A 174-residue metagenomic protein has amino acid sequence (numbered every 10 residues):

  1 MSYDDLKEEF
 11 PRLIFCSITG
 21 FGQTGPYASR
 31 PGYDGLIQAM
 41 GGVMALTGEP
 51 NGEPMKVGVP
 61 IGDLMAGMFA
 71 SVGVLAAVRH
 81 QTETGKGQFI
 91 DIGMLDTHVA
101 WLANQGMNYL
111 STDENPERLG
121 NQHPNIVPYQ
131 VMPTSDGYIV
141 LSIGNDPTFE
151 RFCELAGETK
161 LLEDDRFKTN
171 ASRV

Functional and structural regions predicted by a protein language model:
M1-G73, A77-K86: N-terminal helix-loop segment corresponding to the beta1-alpha1 unit of nucleotide/adenylate-binding folds
S17, D91-G93, V140: Structured core elements
Q23, N51-I61, T82-H98, E117-P124 (+1 more regions): Conserved Rossmann-fold dehydrogenase catalytic segment
I37-M44, Q105-E114: Mobile, glycine-enriched helix-loop/loop "lid" segments at the mouths of ligand-binding/catalytic clefts that gate
L64-G67, S71, V99, N145 (+1 more regions): Generic structural signal for well-ordered, non-membrane alpha-helical segments in soluble metabolic enzymes
G67-Q88, A100-S111, C153-L162: Oxidoreductase and adenylate-handling cofactor-binding alpha/beta cores
A77, P116-L119, N125-P128, Y138: Glycine-rich, charged/polar anion/phosphate-binding loops that engage phosphate groups from diverse ligands
V127-V174: Aromatic-enriched alpha-helical interface/lid elements that frame and gate functional surfaces
